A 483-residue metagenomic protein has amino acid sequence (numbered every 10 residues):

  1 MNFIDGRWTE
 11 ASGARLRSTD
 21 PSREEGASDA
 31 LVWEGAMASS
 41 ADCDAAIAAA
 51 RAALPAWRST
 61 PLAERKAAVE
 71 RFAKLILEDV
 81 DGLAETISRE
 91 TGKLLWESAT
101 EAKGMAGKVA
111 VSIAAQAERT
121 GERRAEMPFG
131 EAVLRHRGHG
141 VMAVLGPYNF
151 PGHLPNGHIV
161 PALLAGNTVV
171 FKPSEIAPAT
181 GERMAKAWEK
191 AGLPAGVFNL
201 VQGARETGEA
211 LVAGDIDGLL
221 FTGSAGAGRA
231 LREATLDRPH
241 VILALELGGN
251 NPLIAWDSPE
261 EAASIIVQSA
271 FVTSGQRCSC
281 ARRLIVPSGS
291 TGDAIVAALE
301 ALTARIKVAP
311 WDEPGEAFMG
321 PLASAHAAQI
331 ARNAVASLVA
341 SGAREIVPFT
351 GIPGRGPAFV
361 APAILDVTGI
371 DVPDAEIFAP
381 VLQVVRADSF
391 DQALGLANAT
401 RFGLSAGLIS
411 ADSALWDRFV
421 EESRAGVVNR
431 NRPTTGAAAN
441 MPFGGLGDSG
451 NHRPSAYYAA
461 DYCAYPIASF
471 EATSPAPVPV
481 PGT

Functional and structural regions predicted by a protein language model:
M1-G130: N-terminal Rossmann-like NAD(P)+-binding subdomain of aldehyde/semialdehyde dehydrogenases
G26-L31, I254, I352, F359-T483: Conserved C-terminal structural/oligomerization subdomain of aldehyde/semialdehyde dehydrogenase
D29, R65, I87, G166 (+8 more regions): Residue-level signal for inorganic ion chemistry
V32-A38, A52-S59, V144, L253-A255 (+5 more regions): Short, well-ordered beta-strand elements within core beta-sheets of diverse protein domains
L54, R58, A73-V80, A84 (+17 more regions): Structural signal for hydrophobic packing residues in well-ordered secondary-structure cores of soluble enzyme domains
G121-A262, A387: Rossmann-like NAD(P) dinucleotide-binding subdomain of oxidoreductase/dehydrogenase enzymes
T168-V170, E345, V427: A short hydrophobic/small-residue beta-strand
G218, G226-V367, R430, V478-V480: ALDH superfamily catalytic-core signature
